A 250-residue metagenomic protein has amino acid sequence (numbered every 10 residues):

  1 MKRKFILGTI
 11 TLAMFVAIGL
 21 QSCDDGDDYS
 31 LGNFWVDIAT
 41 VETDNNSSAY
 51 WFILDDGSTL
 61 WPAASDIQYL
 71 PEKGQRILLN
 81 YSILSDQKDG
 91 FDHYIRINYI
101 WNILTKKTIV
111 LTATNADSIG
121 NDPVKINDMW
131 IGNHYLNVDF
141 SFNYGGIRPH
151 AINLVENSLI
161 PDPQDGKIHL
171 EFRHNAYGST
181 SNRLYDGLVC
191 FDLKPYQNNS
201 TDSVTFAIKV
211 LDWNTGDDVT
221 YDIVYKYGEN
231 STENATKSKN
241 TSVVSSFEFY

Functional and structural regions predicted by a protein language model:
M1-R3, G8, L12-V41: Bacterial Sec-dependent N-terminal signal peptides
K2, G32-Y250: First exposed extracellular module after export/assembly in secreted or surface-exposed proteins
